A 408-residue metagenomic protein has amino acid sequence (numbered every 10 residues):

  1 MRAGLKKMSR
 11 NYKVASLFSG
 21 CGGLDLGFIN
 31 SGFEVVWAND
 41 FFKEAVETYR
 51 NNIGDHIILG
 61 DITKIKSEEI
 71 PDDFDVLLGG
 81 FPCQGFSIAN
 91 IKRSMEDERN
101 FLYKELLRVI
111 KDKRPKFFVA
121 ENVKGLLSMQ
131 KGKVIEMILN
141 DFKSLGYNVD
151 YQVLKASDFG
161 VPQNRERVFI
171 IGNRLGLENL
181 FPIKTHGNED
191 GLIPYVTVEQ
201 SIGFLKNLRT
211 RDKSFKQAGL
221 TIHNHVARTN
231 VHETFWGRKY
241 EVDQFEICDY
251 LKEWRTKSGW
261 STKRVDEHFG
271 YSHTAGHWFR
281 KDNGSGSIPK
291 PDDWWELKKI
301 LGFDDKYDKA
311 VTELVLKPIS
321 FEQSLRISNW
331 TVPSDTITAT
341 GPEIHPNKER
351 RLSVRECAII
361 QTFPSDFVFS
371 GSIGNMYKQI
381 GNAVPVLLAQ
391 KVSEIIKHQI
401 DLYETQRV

Functional and structural regions predicted by a protein language model:
R2-R114, K124-S128, G132-E136, K143: Core alpha/beta nucleotide-donor-binding catalytic domains of modification enzymes
I62, V153-S157, S320-E322: Short alpha-helical segments and helix-capping/turn motifs at coil-helix boundaries
S67-F74, I88-E313: Class I S-adenosyl-L-methionine
P82-Q84, L175, S365-D366: Short connector loops/turns at beta-strand edges and beta->alpha or beta->beta junctions
G85-I88, V119, F369-G374: Short glycine/proline-rich turn/loop motifs
H225-V408: C-terminal target-recognition/interaction regions appended to catalytic cores
